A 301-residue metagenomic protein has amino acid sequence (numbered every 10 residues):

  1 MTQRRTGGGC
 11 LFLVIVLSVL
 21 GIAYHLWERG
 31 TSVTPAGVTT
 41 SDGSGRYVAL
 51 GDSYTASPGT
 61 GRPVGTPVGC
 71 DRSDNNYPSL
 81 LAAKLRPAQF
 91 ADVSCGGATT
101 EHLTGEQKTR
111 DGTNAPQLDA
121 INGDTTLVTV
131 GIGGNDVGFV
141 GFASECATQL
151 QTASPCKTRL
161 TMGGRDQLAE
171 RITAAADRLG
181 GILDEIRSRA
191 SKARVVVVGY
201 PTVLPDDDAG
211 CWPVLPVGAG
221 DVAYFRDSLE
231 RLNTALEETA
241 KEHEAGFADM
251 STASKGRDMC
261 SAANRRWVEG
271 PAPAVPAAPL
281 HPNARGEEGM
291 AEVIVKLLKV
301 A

Functional and structural regions predicted by a protein language model:
T2-E28: Secretory targeting and sorting signals
G30-G97, A147-Q151: Serine-esterase "nucleophile elbow" of acetyl-processing enzymes
R46-L50, T55-A56, Q89-S94, T126-G131 (+3 more regions): Structural recognition of the beta-strand scaffold that forms the well-ordered cores of secreted hydrolase catalytic
P58-R62, L103-G105, F139-A143, D207-A209: Short, solvent-exposed loop/turn and secondary-structure capping segments
L80-A88, R178-R194, R231-D249: A structural motif corresponding to the C-terminal end of an alpha-helix and its immediate exit/capping segment
E106-D124: Short, well-structured alpha-helical segments in soluble
G141-E170, T202-L229: Serine-dependent acyl-ester chemistry module
P201-A301: Catalytic His-Asp segment of secreted/periplasmic serine-dependent ester chemistry enzymes
